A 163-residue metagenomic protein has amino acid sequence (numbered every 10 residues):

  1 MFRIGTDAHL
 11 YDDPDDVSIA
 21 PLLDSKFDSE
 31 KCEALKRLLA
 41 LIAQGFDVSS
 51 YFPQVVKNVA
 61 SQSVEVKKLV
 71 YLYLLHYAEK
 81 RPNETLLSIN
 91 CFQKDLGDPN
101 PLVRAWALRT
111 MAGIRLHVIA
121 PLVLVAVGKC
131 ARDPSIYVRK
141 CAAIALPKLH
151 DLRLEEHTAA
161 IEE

Functional and structural regions predicted by a protein language model:
M1-L39: N-terminal "cap/leader" segments of large eukaryotic alpha-helical scaffolds
F2, V103, I114, L124 (+2 more regions): Eukaryote-specific intrinsically disordered, low-complexity regulatory regions enriched for Ser/Thr/Pro/Gln
D12-V17, V48-V59, N83-L96, I119-A131 (+1 more regions): HEAT/HEAT-like alpha-solenoid repeats
L22-L23, S29, V48-Y51, V55-V59 (+2 more regions): WD40 beta-propeller repeat fold
K26-F27, Q62-S63, P99-N100, P134-I136: Short inter-helical turns and helix N-cap capping residues of alpha-solenoid HEAT/ARM repeat scaffolds
K36-A40, Y71-H76, N90, K94 (+3 more regions): Residue-level signature of alpha-solenoid helical repeat scaffolds
L41-G45, H76-R81, I114-H117, L149-R153: Residue-level signature of the C-terminal ends
